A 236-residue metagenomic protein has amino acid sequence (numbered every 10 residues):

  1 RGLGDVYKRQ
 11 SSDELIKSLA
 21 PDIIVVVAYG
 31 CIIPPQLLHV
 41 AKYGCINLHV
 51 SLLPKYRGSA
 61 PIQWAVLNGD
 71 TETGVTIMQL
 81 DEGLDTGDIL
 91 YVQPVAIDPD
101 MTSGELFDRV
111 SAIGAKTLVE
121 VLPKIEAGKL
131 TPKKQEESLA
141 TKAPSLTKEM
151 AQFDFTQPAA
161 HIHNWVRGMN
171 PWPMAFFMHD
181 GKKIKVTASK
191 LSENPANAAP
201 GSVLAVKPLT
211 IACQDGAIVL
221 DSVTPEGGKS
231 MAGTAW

Functional and structural regions predicted by a protein language model:
G2-Y7: Short, small-residue-biased leader/transition segments that mark boundaries at the very start of proteins
K8-R9, Y29-I32, S192: Short beta->alpha connector loops
S11-A20, H39: Short amphipathic alpha-helix with an adjacent loop that forms part of the alpha/beta core around
A20-I24, A151: Short active-site oxyanion
I23-K142: Donor/substrate-binding cores of folate-linked one-carbon enzymes
E120-M178: Active-site-lining helix/loop region of Rossmann-like oxidoreductase modules
F155-A235: An anion-binding loop in the catalytic cleft
